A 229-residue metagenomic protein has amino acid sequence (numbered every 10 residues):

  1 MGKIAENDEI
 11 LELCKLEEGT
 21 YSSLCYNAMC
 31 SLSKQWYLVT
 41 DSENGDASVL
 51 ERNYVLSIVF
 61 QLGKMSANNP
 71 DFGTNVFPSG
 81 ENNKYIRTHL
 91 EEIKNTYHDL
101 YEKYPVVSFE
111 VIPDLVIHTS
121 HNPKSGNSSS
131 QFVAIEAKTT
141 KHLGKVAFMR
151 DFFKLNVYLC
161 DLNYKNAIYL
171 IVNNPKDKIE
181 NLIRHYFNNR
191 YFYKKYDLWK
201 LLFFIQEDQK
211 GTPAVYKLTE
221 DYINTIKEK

Functional and structural regions predicted by a protein language model:
M1-G63: Charged, often low-complexity linker/regulatory segments
L38-A47, E102-Y104, A137-L143: Surface-exposed cleft-lining segments at the edges of enzyme active sites
P70-S128: Active-site metal-binding core of divalent-cation-utilizing nuclease and nuclease-like domains
L115-I117, S130-K141, L155: Conserved catalytic cores of phosphodiester-cleaving nucleases, focusing on short active-site segments
G126-Q131, H142-F153, D177-L182: Active-site-adjacent loop/helix micro-motif of nuclease/hydrolase catalytic cores
K138-I168: Aromatic- and charge-enriched substrate-recognition/interaction segments in catalytic or ligand-/protein-binding
L159-F187: Nucleic-acid nuclease catalytic cores
F192-K229: Non-catalytic C-terminal interaction segments of nucleic acid-processing enzymes
